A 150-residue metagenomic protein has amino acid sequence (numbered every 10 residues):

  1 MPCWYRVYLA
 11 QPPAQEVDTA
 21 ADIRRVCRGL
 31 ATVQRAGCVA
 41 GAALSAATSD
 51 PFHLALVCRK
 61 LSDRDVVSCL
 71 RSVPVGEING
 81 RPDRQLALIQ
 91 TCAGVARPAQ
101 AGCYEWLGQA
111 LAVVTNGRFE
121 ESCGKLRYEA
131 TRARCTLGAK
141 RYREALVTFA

Functional and structural regions predicted by a protein language model:
M1-A150: Non-catalytic tandem-repeat scaffold regions and their flanking low-complexity/translocation tails
